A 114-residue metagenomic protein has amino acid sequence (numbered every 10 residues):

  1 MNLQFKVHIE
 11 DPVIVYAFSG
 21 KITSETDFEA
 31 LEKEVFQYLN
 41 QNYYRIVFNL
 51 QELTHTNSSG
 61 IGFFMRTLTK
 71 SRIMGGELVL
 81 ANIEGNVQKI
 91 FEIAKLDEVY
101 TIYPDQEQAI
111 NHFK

Functional and structural regions predicted by a protein language model:
M1-N2, P12, L53-H55, I73 (+1 more regions): Short acidic/polar alpha-helix capping motifs at helix-coil junctions
M1-Q4, K114: Short, Lys/Arg-enriched, disordered terminal segments
L3-K33: STAS-typified acidic loop motif
K6, A81, Y103: General small-molecule cofactor/ligand-binding pocket signal
P12-V13, E77, N82, K114: Long, contiguous secondary-structure blocks with strong helical propensity
I22-V99: Amphipathic alpha-helical interaction surfaces in cytosolic regulatory modules
I102-K114: A charged, well-structured terminal subsegment
